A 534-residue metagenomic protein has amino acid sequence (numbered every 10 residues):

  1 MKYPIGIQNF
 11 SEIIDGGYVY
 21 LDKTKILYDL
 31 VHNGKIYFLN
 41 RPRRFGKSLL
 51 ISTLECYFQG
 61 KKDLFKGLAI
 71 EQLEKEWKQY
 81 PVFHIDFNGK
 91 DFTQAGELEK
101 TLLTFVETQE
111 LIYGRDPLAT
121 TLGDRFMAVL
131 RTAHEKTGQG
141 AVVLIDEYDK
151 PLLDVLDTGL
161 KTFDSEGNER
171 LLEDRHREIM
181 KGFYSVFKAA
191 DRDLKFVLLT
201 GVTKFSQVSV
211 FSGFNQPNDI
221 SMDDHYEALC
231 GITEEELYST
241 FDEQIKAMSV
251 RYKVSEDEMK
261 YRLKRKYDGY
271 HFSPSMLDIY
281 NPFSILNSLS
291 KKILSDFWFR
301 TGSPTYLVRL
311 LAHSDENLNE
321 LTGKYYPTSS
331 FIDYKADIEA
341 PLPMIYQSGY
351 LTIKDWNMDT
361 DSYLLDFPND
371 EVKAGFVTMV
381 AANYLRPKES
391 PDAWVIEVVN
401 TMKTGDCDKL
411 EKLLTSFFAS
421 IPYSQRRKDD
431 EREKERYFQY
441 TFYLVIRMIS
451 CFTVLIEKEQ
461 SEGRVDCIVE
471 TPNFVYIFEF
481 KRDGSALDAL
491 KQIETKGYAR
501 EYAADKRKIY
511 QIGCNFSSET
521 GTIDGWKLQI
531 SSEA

Functional and structural regions predicted by a protein language model:
M1-K434, I449: Phosphate-binding site recognition
T132-T137, M448-P472: Active-site metal-binding core of divalent-cation-utilizing nuclease and nuclease-like domains
V142, F474-Y476, Y510: Structural motif
S165-E178, R482-A499: Mg2+/Mn2+-dependent nuclease catalytic core
F183-A190, P343-L351, Y440-M448, Q492-I512: Metal-dependent nuclease catalytic cores in nucleic-acid-processing enzymes, especially RNase H-like/related
F442, V465-R482, K496: Conserved catalytic cores of phosphodiester-cleaving nucleases, focusing on short active-site segments
T453-V454, P472, K481, G497 (+1 more regions): C-terminal accessory domains/tails appended to large, multi-domain proteins
E501, D505-A534: Domain-level recognition of nuclease-like catalytic cores that cleave nucleotide substrates
